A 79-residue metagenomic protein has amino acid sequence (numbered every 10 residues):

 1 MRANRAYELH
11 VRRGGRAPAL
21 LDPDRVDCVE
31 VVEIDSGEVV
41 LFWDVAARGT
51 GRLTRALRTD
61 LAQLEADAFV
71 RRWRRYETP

Functional and structural regions predicted by a protein language model:
M1-V40: N-terminal acidic leader/helix
D35-L53: Intrinsically disordered, low-complexity regulatory segments enriched in Ser/Thr/Pro and charged residues
A47-P79: Short, compact, well-ordered microdomains
